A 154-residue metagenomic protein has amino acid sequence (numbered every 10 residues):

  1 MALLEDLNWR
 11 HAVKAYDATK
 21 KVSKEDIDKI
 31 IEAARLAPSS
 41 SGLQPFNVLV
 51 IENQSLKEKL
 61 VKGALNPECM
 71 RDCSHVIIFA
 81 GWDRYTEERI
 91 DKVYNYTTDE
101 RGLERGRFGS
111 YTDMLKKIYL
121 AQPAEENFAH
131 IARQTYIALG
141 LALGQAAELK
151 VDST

Functional and structural regions predicted by a protein language model:
M1-T154: Acidic, surface-exposed loops and disordered segments
